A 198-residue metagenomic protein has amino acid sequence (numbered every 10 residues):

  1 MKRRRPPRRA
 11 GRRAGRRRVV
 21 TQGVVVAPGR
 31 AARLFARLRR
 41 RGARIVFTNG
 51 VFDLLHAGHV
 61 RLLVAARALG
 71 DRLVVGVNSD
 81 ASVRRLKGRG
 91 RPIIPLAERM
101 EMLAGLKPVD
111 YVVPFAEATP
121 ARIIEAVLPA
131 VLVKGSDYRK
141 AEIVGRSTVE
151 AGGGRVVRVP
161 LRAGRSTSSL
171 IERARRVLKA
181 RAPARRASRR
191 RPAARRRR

Functional and structural regions predicted by a protein language model:
K2-R198: Nucleotidyltransferase catalytic core that binds NTPs
